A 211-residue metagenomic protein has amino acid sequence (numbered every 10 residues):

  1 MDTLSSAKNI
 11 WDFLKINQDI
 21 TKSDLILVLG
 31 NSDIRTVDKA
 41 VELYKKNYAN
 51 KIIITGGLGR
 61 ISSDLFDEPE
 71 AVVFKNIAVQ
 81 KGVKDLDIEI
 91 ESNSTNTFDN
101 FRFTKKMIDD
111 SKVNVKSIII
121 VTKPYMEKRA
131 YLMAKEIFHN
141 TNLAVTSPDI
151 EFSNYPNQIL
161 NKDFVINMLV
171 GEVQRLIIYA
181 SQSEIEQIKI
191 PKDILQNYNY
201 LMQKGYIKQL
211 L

Functional and structural regions predicted by a protein language model:
M1-L169, L210: A structural signal for short, hydrophobic/glycine-enriched beta-strand patches
L160-L211: A conserved mid-domain beta-alpha-beta active-site/ligand-binding segment of alpha/beta enzyme cores
